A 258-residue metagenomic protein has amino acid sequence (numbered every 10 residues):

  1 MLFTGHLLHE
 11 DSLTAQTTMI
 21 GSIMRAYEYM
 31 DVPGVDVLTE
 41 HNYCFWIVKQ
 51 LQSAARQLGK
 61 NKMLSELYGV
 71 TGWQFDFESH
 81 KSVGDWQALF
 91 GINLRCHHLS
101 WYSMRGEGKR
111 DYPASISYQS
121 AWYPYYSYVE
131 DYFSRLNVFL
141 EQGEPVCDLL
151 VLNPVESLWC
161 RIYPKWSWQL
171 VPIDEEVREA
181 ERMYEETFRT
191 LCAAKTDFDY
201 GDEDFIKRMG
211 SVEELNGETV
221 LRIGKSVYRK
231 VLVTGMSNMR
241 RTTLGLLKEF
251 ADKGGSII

Functional and structural regions predicted by a protein language model:
M1-I258: Carbohydrate-binding surfaces of carbohydrate-active enzymes
